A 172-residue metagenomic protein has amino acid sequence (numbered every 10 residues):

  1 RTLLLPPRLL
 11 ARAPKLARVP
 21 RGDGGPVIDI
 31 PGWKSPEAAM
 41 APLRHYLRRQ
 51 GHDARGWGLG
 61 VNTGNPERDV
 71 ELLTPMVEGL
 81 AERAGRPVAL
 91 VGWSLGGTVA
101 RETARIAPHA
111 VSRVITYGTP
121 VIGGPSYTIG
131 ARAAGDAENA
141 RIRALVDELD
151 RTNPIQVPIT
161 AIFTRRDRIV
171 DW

Functional and structural regions predicted by a protein language model:
R1-I28, M40-H45, Q50: Flexible, membrane-associating and regulatory peripheral segments of lipid-active enzymes
G25-A38, P42, Y46-G60, G64-V157 (+2 more regions): Serine-dependent carboxylesterase/thioesterase catalytic core of lipase-like alpha/beta-hydrolase/SGNH enzymes
W172: Short, glycine/polar-rich helix-capping loops at beta-to-alpha or helix-loop-helix junctions that flank or form
